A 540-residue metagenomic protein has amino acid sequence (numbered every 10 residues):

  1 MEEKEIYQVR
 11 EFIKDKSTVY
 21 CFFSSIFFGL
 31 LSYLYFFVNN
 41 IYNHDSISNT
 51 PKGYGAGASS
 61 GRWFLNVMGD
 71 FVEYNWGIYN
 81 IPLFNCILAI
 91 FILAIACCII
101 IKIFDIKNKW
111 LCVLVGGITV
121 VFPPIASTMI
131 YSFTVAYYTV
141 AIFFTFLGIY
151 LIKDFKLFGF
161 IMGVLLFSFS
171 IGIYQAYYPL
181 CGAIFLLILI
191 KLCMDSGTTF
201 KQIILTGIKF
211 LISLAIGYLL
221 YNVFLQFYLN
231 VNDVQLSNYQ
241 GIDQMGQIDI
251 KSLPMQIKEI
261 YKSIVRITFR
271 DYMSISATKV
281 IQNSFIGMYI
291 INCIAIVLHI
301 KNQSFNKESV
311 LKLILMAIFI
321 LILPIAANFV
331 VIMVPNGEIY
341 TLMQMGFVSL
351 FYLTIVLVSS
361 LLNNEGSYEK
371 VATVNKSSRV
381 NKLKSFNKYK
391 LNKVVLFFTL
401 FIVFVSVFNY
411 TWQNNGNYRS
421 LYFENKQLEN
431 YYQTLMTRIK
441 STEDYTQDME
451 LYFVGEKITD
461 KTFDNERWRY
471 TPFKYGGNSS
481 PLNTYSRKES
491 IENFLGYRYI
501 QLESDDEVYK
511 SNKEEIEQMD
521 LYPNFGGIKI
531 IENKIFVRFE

Functional and structural regions predicted by a protein language model:
E2-S59, W63, G69-L93, K102-G116 (+8 more regions): Intrinsically disordered, polar/acidic, low-complexity terminal segments
F36-N43, V72, V121-Y131, C193 (+4 more regions): Juxtamembrane "helix-exit" motif on the non-cytosolic side of transmembrane helices
A58, R62, N85, A89 (+3 more regions): Membrane-interface micro-motifs in multi-pass membrane enzymes
I95-I99, L147-L151, I184-L192, N292-I296 (+2 more regions): Transmembrane alpha-helices and membrane-interface helical segments of multi-pass integral membrane enzymes
T145-F160, L192-T198: Membrane-interface transmembrane helices that cradle and orient dolichyl/undecaprenyl
G159-Q175, L180, L186: Membrane-interface alpha helices of multi-pass inner-membrane proteins
L180-A215: Perimembrane helix-loop-helix junctions
Q202, I291-L321: Membrane-interface helix-loop-helix junctions at transmembrane boundaries of multi-pass membrane enzymes, predominantly
